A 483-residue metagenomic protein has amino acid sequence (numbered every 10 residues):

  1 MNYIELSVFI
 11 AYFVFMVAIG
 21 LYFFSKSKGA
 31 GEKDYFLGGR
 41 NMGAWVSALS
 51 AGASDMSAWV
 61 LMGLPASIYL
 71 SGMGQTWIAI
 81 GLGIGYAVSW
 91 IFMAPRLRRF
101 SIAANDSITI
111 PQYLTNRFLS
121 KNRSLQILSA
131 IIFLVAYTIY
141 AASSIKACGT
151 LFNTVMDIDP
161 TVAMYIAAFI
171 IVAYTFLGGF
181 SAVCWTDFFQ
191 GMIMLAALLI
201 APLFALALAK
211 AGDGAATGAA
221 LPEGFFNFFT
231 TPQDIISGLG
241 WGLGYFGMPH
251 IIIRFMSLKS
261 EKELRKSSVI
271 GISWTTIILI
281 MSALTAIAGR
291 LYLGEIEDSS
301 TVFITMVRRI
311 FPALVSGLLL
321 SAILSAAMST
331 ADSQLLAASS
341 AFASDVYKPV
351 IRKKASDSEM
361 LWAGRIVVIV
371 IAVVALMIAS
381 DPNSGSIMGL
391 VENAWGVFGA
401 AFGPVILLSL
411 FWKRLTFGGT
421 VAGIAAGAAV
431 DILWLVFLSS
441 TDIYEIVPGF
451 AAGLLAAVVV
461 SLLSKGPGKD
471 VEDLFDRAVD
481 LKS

Functional and structural regions predicted by a protein language model:
M1-S483: Membrane-embedded helix-loop-helix hairpins and adjacent transmembrane boundary segments in multi-pass transporters
